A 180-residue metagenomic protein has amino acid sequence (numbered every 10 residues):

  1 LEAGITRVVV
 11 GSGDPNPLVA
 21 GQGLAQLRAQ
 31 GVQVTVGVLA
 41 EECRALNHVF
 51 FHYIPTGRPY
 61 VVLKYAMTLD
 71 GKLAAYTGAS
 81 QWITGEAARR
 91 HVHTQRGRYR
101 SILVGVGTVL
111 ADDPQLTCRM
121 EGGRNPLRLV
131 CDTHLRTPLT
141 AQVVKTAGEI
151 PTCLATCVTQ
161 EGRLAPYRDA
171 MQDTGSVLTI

Functional and structural regions predicted by a protein language model:
L1-C43, L127, C157-V158: Zn2+-dependent cytidine deaminase-like catalytic core
A3-T6, T56, G97, R124: Structured loop/turn residues at beta-strand edges in well-structured enzyme cores
N16-V19, E41-A45, V109-A111, R136-P138: Short acidic loop-to-helix transition motifs that present clustered carboxylates
A20-L24, L46-F50, P114-T117: Short secondary-structure transition/capping segments
L24, A40-N47, R89-R96: Hydrophobic, well-ordered secondary-structure segments
R28-Q33, V49-V61, G122-N125: Short, structured secondary-structure boundary patches
V38-T68: Proteins enriched for Cys/Gly/acidic motifs involved in redox and nucleic-acid/cofactor modification
H52, V62-L69, L73-I180: Active-site ligand-binding patch in enzyme domains
